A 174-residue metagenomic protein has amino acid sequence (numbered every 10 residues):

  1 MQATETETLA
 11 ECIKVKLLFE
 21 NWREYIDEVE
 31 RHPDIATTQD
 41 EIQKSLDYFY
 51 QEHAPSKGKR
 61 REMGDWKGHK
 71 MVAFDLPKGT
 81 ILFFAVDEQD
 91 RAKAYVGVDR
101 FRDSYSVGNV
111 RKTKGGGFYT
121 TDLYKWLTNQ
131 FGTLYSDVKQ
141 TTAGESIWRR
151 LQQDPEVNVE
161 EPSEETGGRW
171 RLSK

Functional and structural regions predicted by a protein language model:
M1-A3, K16, I42, L46: Intrinsic disorder/low-complexity segments
Q2, T8-E30: Short acidic, low-complexity intrinsically disordered linear motifs used for protein-protein interactions
E20-G115, T121-K174: Non-catalytic substrate-recognition and accessory regions of acyl/acetyltransferase enzymes
